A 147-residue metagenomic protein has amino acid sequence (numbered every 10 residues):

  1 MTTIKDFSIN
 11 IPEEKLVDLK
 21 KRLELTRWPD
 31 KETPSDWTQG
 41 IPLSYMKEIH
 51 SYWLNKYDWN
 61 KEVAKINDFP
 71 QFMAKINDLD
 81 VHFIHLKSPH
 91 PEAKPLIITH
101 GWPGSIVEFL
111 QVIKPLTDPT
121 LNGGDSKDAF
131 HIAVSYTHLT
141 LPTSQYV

Functional and structural regions predicted by a protein language model:
M1-D6, T26-D30: Short, contiguous pre-domain boundary segments
K15-K87, E92: Non-catalytic accessory segments flanking enzyme active sites
A93-G101: Short beta-strand element of the alpha/beta-hydrolase
I98, L110-I113: Carboxylate/His-rich catalytic cores and anion/metal-binding grooves
P103-F109: Short substrate-entry loop that stabilizes the transition state in hydrolases
A129-A133: A fold-wide structural signal in alpha/beta-hydrolase
T137-T143: Conserved small/polar residues in nucleotide/adenosyl-binding loops
Y146: Cationic, low-complexity basic patches in intrinsically disordered or flexible, solvent-exposed regions
